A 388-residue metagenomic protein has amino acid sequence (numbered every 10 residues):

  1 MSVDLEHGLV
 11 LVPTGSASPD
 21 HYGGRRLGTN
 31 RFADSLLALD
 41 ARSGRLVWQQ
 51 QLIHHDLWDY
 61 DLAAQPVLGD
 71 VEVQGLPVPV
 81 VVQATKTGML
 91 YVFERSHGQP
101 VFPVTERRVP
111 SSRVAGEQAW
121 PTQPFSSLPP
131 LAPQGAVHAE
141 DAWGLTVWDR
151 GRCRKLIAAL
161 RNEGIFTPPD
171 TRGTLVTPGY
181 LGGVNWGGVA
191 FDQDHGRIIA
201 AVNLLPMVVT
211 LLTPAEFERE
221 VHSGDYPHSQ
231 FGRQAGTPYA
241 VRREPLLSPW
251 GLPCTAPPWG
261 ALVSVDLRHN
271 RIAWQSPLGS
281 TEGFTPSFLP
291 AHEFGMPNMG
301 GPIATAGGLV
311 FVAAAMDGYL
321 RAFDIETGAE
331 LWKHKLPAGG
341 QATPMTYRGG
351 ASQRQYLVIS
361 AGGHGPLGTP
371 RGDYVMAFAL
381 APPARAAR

Functional and structural regions predicted by a protein language model:
S2-R388: Beta-sheet-rich non-transmembrane sensory/scaffold domains
